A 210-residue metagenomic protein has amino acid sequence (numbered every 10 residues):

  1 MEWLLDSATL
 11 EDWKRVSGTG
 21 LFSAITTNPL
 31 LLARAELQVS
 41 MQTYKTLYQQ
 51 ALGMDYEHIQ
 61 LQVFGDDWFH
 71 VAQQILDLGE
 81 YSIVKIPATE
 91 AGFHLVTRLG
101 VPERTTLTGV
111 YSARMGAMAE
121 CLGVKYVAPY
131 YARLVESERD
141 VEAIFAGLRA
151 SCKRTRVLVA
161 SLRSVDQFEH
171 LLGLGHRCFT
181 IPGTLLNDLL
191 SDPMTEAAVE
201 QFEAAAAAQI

Functional and structural regions predicted by a protein language model:
L4, T9-W13, T19-L21, T27-R34 (+2 more regions): Active-site beta->alpha loop and helix N-cap motifs at the rims of alpha/beta catalytic domains
L4-D6, I59-D66, G79-E90, E103-A117 (+2 more regions): Catalytic beta/alpha-barrel core
E11-T19, F69-Q74, L95, S112-G123 (+1 more regions): Catalytic cores of alpha/beta
G20-A24, D77-S82, R98-T106, C121-A128 (+1 more regions): Glycine-enriched alpha-helix->loop->beta-strand junction motifs that scaffold or abut catalytic
A24, P29-L32, K125-E136, G175-T195: Glycine-rich phosphate-binding active-site loops on the catalytic face of alpha/beta enzymes
N28, V84, A119, L171 (+1 more regions): Conserved, mostly hydrophobic/aromatic
E36-T46, D66-V71, K85-V101, Y111-M118 (+3 more regions): Active-site-adjacent beta->alpha loops and helix N-cap segments on the catalytic face of soluble alpha/beta enzymes
R149-I210: C-terminal alpha-helical cap/extension of soluble enzyme domains
